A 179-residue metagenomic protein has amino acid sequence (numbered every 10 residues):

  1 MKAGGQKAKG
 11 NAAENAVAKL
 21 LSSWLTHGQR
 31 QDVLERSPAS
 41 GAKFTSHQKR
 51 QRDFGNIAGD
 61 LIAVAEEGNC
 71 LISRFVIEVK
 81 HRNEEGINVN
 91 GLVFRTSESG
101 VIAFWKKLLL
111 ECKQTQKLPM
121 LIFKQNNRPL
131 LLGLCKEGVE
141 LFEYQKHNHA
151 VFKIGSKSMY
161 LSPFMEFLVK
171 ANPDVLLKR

Functional and structural regions predicted by a protein language model:
M1-R179: Catalytic phosphate/metal-binding cores of nucleic-acid and nucleotide-processing enzymes, i.e., regions that mediate
